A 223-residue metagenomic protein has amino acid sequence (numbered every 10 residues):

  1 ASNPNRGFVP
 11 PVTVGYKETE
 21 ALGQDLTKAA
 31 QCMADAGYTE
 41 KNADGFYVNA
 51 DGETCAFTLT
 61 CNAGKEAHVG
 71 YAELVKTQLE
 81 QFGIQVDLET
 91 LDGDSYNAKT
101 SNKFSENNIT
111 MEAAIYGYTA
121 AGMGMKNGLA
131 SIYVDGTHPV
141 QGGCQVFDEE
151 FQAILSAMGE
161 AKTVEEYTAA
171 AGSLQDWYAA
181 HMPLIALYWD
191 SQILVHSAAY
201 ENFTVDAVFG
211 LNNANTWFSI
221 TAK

Functional and structural regions predicted by a protein language model:
A1, N5, D25-C32, A67-Q78 (+5 more regions): Stable alpha-helical elements in mature extracytoplasmic
A1-P4, T13-Y16, A63-A67, G93-S95 (+3 more regions): Solvent-exposed loop/turn segments at secondary-structure junctions within structured extracellular/periplasmic domains
A1-S2, V14, A34-T39, K76-I84 (+5 more regions): Sec-exported extracytoplasmic/periplasmic mature domains
N3-N42, N62-G70: Structural transition elements
V14-Q31, K41-C55, S101-I109, N127-E160 (+1 more regions): Short, solvent-exposed loop/beta-turn-alpha elements that line the ligand-binding surface or hinge of extracytoplasmic
T54-A63, V86-E89: Short, well-ordered beta-strand elements
T58-T60, A114, Y188: Short, well-ordered beta-strand segments
E80-D135: Periplasmic binding protein-like
